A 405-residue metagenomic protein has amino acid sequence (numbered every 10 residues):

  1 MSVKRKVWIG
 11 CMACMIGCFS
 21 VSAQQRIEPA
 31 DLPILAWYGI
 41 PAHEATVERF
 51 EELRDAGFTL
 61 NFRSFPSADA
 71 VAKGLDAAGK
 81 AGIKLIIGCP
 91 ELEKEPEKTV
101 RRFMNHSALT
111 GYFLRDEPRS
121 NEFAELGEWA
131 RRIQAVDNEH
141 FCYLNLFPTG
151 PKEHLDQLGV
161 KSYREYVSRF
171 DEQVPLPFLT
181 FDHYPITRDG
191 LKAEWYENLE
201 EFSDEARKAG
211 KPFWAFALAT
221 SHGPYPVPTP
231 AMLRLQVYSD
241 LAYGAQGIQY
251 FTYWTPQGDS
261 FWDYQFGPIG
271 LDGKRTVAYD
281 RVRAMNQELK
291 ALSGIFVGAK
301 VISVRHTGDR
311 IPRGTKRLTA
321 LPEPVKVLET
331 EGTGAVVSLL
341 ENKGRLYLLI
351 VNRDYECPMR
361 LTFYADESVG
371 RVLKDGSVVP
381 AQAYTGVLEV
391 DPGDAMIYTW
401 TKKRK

Functional and structural regions predicted by a protein language model:
M1-K4: N-terminal secretory signal peptides that target proteins for export/translocation
I9-C18: Bacterial N-terminal signal peptides
F19-A23: Sec/Tat signal peptide C-region and signal peptidase I cleavage site
Q24-D366, K374-K405: Glycan-processing catalytic domains of CAZymes
